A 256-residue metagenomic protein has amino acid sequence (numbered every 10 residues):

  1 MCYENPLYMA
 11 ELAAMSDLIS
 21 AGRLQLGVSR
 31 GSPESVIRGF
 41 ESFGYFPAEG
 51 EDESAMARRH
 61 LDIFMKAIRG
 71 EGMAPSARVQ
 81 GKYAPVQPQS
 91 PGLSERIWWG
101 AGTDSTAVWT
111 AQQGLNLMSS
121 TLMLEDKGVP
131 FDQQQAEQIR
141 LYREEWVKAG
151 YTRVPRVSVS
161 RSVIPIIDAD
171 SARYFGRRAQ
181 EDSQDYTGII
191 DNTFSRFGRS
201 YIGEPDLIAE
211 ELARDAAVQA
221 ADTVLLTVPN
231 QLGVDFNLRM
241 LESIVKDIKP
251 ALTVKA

Functional and structural regions predicted by a protein language model:
M1-A256: N-terminal glycine-rich cofactor-binding segment that shapes the pocket for flavin-like pterin cofactors
